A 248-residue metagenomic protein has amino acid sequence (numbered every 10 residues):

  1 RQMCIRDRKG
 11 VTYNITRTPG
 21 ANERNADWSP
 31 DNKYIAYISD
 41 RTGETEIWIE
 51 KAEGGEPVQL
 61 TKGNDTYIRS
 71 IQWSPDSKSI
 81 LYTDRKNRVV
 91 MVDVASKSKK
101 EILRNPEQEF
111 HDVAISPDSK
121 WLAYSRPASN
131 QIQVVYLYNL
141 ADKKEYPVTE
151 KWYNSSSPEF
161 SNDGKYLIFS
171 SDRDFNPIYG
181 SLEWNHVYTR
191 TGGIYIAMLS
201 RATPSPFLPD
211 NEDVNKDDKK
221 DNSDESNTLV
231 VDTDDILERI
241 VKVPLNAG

Functional and structural regions predicted by a protein language model:
R1-I5: Short, small-residue-biased leader/transition segments that mark boundaries at the very start of proteins
R6-R24, S29, S39-D40, E50-R69 (+10 more regions): Multi-bladed beta-propeller domains
N32-I35, S77-I80, S119-L122, L167: Hydrophobic beta-strand positions that form the internal "hydrophobic ladder" of WD40/Gbeta-like beta-propeller blades
D40-T45, Y82-R85, A128-Q133, V187-R190: Short, solvent-exposed loop/turn segments at conserved positions within beta-propeller repeat blades
E46-W48, V90, Y136, Y195: WD40 beta-propeller blade core
I115, W121-Q133, G248: Loop/turn-rich, solvent-exposed surfaces of beta-rich toroidal or solenoidal domains
I168-S171, E183-M198: Blade-level signature of beta-propeller repeat domains, shared across WD40, Kelch, NHL, RCC1 and BNR/Asp-box propellers
